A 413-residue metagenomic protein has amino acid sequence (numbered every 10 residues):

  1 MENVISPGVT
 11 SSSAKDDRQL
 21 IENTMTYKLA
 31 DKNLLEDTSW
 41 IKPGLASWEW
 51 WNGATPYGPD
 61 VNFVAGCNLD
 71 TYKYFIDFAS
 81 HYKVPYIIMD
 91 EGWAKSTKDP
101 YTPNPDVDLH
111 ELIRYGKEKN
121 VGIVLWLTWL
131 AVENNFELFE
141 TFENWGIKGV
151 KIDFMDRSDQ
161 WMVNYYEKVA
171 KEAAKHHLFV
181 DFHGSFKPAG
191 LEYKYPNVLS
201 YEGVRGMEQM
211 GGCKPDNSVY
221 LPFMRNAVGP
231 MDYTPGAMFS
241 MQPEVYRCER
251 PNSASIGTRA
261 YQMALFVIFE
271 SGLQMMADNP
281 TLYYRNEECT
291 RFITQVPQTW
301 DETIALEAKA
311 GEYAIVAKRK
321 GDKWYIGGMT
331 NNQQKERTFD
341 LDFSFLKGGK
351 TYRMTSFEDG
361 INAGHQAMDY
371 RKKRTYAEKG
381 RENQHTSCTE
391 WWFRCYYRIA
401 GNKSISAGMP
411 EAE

Functional and structural regions predicted by a protein language model:
M1-E118, W392: Conserved structural scaffold segments of CAZyme catalytic domains across common CAZy folds
A79, V180, I268, I326: Conserved, mostly hydrophobic/aromatic
M89-T258: Aromatic- and carboxylate-enriched substrate-binding clefts and catalytic-loop regions of carbohydrate-active enzymes
D153, S356-G380: Solvent-exposed beta-strand/loop surfaces of large extracellular or lumenal domains
D278-Y325, G364-M368: Glycan-recognition and catalytic regions of carbohydrate-active enzymes
A310-G348, F393-R394: Carbohydrate-binding surface patches
S344-G360: Solvent-exposed beta-hairpin/edge-strand motifs
R374-P410: C-terminal beta-strand-rich structural cap/linker in extracellular carbohydrate-active enzymes
